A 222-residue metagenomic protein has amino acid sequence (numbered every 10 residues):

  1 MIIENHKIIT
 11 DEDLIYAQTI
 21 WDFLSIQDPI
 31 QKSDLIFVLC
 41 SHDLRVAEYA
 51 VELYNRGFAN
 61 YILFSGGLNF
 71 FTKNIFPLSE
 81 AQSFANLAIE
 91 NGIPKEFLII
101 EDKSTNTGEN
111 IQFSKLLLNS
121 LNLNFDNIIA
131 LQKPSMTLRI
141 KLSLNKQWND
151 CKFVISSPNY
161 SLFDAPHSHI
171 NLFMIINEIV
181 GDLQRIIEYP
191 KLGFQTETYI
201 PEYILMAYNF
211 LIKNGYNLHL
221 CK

Functional and structural regions predicted by a protein language model:
M1-I179, K222: A structural signal for short, hydrophobic/glycine-enriched beta-strand patches
S168-K222: A conserved mid-domain beta-alpha-beta active-site/ligand-binding segment of alpha/beta enzyme cores
